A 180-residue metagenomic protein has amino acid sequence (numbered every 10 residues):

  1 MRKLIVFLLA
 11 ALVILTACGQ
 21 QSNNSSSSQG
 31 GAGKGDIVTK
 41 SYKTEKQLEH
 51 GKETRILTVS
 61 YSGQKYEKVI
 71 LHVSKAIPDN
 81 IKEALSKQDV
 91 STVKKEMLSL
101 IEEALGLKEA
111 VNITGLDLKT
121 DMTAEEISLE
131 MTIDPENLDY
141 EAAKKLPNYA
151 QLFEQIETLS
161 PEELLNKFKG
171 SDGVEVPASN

Functional and structural regions predicted by a protein language model:
M1-L4, L8-L9: Positively charged n-region of N-terminal signal peptides that target proteins for export
I5-V6, N24, D36, K43: Sequence-pattern detector for short linear motifs and compositional/periodic biases rather than a specific fold
I14-A17: C-terminal motif of bacterial Sec signal peptides marking the signal peptidase cleavage site
N23-G30: Intrinsically disordered, low-complexity repeat and linker tracts
G31-N180: Subset-of-secretome marker
